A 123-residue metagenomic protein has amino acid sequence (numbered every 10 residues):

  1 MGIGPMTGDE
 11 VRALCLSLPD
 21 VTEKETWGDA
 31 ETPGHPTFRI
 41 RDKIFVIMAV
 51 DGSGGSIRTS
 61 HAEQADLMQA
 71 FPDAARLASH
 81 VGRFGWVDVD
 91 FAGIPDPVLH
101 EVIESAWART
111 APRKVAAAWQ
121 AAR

Functional and structural regions predicted by a protein language model:
M1-R123: Charge-dense, helix-prone N-terminal extensions
